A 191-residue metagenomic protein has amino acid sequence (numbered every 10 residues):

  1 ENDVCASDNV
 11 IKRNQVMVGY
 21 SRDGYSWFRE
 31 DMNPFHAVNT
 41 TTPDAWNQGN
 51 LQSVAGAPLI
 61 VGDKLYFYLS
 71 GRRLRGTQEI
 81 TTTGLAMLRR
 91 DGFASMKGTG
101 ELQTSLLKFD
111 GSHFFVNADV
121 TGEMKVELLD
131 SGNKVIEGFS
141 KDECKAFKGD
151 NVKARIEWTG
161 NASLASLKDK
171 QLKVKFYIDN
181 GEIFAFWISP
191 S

Functional and structural regions predicted by a protein language model:
E1-S191: Carbohydrate-active catalytic/glycan-binding domains of CAZyme proteins, especially the secreted or lumenal ectodomains
